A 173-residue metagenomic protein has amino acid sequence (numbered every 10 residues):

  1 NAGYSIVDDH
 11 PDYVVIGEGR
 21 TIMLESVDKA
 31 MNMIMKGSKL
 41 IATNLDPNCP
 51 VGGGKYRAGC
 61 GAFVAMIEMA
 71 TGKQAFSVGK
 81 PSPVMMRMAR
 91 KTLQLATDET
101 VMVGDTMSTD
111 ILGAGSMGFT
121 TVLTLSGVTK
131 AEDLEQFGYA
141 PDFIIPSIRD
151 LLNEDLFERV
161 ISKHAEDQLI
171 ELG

Functional and structural regions predicted by a protein language model:
N1-G173: Asp-based, Mg2+/Mn2+-dependent phosphohydrolase catalytic module
